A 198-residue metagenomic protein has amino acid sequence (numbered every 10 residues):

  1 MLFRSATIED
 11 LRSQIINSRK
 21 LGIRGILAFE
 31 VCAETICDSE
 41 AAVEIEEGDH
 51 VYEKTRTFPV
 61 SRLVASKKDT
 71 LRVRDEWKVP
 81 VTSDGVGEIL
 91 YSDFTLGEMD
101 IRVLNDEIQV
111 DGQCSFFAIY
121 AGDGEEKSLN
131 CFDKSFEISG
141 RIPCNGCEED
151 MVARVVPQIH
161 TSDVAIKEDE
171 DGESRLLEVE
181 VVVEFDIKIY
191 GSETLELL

Functional and structural regions predicted by a protein language model:
M1-L198: C-terminal beta-sandwich interaction modules and adjacent acidic, Ser/Thr/Pro/Gly-rich low-complexity tails used
